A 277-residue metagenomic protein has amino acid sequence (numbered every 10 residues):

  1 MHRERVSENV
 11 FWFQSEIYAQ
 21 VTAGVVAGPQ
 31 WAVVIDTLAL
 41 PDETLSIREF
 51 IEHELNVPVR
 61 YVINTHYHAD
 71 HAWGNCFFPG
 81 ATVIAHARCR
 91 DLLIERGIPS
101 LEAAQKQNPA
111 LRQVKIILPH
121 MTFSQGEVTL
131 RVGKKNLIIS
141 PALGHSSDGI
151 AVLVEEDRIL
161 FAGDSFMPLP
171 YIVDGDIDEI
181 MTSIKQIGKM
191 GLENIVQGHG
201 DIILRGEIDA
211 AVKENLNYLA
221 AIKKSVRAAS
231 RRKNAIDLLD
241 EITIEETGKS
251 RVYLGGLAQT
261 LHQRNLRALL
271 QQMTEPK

Functional and structural regions predicted by a protein language model:
H2-E49, A151-D164: Conserved beta-strand hairpin/beta-sheet module of binuclear metal-dependent hydrolase folds, prominently
N9, V26, D36, I51 (+8 more regions): Divalent metal-coordination and catalytic microenvironments
Q20, L40-D42, Y67-W73, R90-L93 (+3 more regions): Active-site environment of divalent metal-dependent phosphoester hydrolases
I35-T37, R60-H68, I84-A87, P141-L143 (+2 more regions): Active-site neighborhood of phospho(di)ester-bond hydrolases with catalytic His/Asp-centered motifs
T44-L45, E49-T129: Active-site HxH/HxHxD metal-binding segment of metal-dependent hydrolases
A85, M181-L238: Divalent-metal (often Zn2+) His-rich catalytic cores of metallo-beta-lactamase-fold enzymes
T122-V154: Core dinuclear metal-dependent hydrolase active-site scaffold
A228-K277: C-terminal regulatory/interaction regions
